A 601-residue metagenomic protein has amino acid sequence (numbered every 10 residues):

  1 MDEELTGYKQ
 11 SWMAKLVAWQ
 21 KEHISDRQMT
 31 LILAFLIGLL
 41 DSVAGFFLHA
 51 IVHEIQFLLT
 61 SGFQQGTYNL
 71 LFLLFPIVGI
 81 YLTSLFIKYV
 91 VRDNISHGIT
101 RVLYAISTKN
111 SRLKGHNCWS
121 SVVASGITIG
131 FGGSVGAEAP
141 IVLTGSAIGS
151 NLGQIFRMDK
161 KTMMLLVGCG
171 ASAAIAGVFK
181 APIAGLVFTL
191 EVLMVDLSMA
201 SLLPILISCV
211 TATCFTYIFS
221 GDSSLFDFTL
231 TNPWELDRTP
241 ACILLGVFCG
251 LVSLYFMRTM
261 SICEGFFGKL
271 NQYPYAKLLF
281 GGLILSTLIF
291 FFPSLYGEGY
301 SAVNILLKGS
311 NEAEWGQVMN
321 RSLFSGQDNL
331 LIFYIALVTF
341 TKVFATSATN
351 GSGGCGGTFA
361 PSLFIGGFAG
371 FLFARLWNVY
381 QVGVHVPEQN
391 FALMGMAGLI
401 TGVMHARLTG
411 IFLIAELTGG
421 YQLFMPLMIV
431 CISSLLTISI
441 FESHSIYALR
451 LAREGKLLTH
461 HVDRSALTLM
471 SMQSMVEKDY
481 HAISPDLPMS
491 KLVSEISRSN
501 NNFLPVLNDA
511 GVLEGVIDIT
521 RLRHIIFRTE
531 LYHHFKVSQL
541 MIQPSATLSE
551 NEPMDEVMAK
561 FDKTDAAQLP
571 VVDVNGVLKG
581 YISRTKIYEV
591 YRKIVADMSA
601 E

Functional and structural regions predicted by a protein language model:
M1-L469, Q473-D479, I483-L504, N508-E514 (+2 more regions): Alpha-helical transmembrane segments and immediately membrane-proximal extracytoplasmic
P204, E477, H524-R528, I542 (+2 more regions): Phosphate-coordinating loops and pocket residues in cytosolic domains that bind phosphorylated ligands
S208, V430, E477, I519 (+3 more regions): ATP/adenylate-binding site constellation spanning eukaryotic-like Ser/Thr protein kinases, ABC-transporter
E454, V537, M598-E601: Post-kinase regulatory C-tail/linker adjacent to protein kinase catalytic domains
D479-I483, Q539, P544-T547: Structural signal for short hydrophobic segments within the conserved structured cores of catalytic domains across
I483-N500, L507, I526-T529, H533 (+2 more regions): The conserved cystathionine-beta-synthase
E514-L522, Y581-I587: Short hydrophobic beta-strand motif reused across regulatory alpha/beta modules
